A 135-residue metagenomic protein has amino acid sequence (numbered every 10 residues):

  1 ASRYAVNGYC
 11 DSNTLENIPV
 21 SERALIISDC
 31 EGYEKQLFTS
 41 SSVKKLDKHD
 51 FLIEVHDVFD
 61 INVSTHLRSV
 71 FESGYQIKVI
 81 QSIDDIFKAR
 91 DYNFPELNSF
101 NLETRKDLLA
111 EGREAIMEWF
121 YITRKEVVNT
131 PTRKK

Functional and structural regions predicted by a protein language model:
A1-S28, Y33: S-adenosyl-L-methionine
S2-R3, K48, G74: A generic structural signal for alpha->beta connector loops
V6-N7, I53, V79: Structural signal for conserved beta-strand scaffold positions within catalytic alpha/beta enzyme cores
P19-V20, S40-K48, V70: Short, conserved loop/helix-junction motifs that constitute active-site signature segments in enzyme catalytic cores
C30-E31, K35-Q36, H56-V58: Hydrophobic, well-ordered secondary-structure scaffolds
Y33-S40, V63: A short, conserved alpha-helix within the catalytic core of class I
K48-H56: Conserved beta-strand signature within the Rossmann-like core of class I S-adenosyl-L-methionine
V58-K135: Rossmann-like AdoMet/SAM-dependent catalytic core
